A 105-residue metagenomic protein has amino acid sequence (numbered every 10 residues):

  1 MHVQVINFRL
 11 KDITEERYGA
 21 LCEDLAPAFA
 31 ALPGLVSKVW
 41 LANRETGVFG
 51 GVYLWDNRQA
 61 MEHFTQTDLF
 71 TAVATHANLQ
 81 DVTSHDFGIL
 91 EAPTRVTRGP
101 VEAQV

Functional and structural regions predicted by a protein language model:
M1-V48, R58-Q66, A77-V105: Short S/T/G/P-rich N-terminal loop/turn motif that feeds into the first structured element of a domain
L69: Short, polar loop motifs at secondary-structure junctions
